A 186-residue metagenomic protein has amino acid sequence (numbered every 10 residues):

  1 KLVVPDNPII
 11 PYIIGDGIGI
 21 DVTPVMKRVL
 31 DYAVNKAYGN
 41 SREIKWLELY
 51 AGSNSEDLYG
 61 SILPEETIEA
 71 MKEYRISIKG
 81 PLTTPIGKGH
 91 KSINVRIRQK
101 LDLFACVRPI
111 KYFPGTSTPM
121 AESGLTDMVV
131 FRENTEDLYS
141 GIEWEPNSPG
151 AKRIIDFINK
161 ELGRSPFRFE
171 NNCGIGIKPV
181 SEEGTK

Functional and structural regions predicted by a protein language model:
K1-N7, M71-E73: Glycine-rich phosphate/diphosphate-binding loops that line cofactor/substrate pockets in enzymes
P5-D6, P11-K27, A33, A37 (+1 more regions): Glycine-rich phosphate/diphosphate-binding loop of Rossmann-like nucleotide-binding domains
P8, R42-W46, T126: Residue-level recognition of the N-termini of beta-strands and the immediately preceding loop/turn
I10-G15, L47-E56, I76-L82: Glycine-/proline-rich flexible loop or hinge segments
I13, G17, V25-M26, Y32-A33 (+3 more regions): Long, well-ordered hydrophobic secondary-structure segments characteristic of membrane-embedded and membrane-proximal
V25-V29, I93-R96: Alpha-helical scaffold elements adjacent to nucleotide-binding pockets in ATP/GTP-utilizing enzyme cores
G39-P64: N-terminal beta-loop-helix "entrance" segment that forms/cooperates in small-molecule cofactor or anionic ligand
S55-G176: N-terminal glycine-rich phosphate/adenylate-binding segment common to multiple enzyme folds
